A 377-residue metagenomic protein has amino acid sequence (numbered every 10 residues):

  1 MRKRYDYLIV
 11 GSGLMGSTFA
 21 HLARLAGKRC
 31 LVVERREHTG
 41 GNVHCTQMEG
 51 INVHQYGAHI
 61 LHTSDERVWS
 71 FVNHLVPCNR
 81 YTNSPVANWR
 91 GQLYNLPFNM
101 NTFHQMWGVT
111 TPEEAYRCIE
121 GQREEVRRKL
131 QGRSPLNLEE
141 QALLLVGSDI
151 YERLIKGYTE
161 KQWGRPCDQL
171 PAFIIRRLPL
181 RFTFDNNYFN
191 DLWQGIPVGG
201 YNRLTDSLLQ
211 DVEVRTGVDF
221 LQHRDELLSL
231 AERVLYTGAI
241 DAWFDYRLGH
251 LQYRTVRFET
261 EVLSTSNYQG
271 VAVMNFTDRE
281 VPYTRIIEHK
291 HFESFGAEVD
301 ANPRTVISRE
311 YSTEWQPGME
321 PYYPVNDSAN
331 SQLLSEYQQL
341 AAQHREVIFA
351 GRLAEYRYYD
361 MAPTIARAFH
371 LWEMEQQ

Functional and structural regions predicted by a protein language model:
Y5-V32: N-terminal Rossmann-like FAD-binding beta1-loop-alpha1 element of flavoenzymes
L14-M15, E37-T39, N101, E160 (+5 more regions): Short, solvent-exposed loop/turn segments at secondary-structure junctions
R24-E49: Glycine-rich FAD pyrophosphate-binding loop
A26, F220-L340: Mid-domain catalytic core of redox enzymes that form a hydrophobic substrate pocket/lid adjacent to a catalytic redox
E49-R128: Dinucleotide-binding Rossmann-like beta1-alpha1 core, especially the glycine-rich loop that anchors the ADP
Q92-Y94, N101-E232: Active-site/ligand-binding neighborhood in enzyme catalytic cores
A341-R357, T364-R367: Short FAD-binding loop at a beta-strand-to-alpha-helix junction that anchors the flavin cofactor in diverse
I365-Q377: Internal hydrophobic alpha-helix adjacent to the cofactor/substrate pocket in enzyme cavities
